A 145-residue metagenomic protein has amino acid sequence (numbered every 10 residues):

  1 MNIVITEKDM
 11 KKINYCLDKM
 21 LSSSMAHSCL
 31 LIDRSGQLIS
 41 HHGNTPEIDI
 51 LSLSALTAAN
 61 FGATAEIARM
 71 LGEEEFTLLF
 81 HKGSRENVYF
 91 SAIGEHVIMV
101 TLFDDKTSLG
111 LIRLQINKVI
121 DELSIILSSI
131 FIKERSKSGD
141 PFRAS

Functional and structural regions predicted by a protein language model:
M1-A26, S35-S145: Acidic, low-complexity cytosolic segments
